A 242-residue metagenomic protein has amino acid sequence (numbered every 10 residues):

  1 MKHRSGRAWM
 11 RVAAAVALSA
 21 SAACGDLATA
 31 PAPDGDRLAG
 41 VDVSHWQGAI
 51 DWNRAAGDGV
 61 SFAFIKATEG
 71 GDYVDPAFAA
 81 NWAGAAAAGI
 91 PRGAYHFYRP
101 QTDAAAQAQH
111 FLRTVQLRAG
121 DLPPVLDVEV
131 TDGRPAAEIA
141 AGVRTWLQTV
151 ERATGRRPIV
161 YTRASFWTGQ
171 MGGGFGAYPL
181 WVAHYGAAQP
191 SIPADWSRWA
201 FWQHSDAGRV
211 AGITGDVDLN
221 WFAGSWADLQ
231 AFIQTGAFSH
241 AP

Functional and structural regions predicted by a protein language model:
K2-A13: Bacterial N-terminal signal peptides that target proteins for export
A23-C24: N-terminal Sec signal peptide cleavage junction
A30-S44, G48, N53, F175-P242: Functionally critical loop-and-helix segments that line ligand-binding/catalytic clefts of soluble enzyme domains
D36-N53, I65-R156: Substrate-binding cleft of extracellular glycoside hydrolase catalytic domains
G59, A67, A86-G89, V115-A119 (+5 more regions): Sec/Tat-exported extracytoplasmic proteins
G93-Y95, V125, I159-Y161, W181 (+1 more regions): Structural detector of well-ordered beta-strand residues that form the stable sheet scaffold of enzyme domains
D103-A104, F166-G176: Glycine-rich, charge-decorated loop segments at or immediately adjacent to ligand/cofactor-binding or catalytic sites
G155-T168: Aromatic-lined carbohydrate-recognition surfaces of secreted/lumenal glycan-active proteins
